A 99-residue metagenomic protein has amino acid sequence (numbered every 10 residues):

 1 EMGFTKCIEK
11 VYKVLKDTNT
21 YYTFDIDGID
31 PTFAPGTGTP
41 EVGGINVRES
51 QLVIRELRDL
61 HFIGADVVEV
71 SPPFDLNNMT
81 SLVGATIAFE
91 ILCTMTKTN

Functional and structural regions predicted by a protein language model:
E1-N99: Catalytic cores of soluble, metal-dependent hydrolases
